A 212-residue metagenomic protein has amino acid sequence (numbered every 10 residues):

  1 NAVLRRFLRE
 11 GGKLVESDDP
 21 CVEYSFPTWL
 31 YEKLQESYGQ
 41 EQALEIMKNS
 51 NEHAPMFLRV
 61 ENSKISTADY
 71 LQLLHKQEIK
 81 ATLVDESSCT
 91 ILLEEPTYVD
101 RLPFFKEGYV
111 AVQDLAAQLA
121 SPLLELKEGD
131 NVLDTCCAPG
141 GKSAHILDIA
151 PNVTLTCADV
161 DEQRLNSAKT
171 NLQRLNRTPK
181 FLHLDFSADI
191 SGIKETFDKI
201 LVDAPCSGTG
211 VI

Functional and structural regions predicted by a protein language model:
N1-I212: S-adenosylmethionine
